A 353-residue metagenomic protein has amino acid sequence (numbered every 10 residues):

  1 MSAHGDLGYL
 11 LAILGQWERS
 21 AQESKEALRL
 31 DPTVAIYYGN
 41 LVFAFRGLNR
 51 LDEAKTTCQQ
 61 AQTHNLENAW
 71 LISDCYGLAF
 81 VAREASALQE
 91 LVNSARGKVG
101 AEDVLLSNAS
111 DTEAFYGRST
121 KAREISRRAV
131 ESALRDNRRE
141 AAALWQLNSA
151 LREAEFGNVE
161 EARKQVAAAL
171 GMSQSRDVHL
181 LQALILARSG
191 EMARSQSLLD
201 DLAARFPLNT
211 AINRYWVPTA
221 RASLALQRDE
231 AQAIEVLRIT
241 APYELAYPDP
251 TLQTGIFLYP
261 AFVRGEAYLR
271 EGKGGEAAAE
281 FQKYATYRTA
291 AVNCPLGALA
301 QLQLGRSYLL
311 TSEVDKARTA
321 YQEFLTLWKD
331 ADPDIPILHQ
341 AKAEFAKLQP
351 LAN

Functional and structural regions predicted by a protein language model:
A3, Y37, W70-L71, L105 (+8 more regions): TPR alpha-solenoid repeat register
D6, N40, D74, N108 (+12 more regions): "A position-specific structural signal for the A-helix of alpha-solenoid helical repeats
L14, L48, A82, Y116 (+5 more regions): Structural motif corresponding to the intra-repeat A-B loop/turn of tetratricopeptide repeats
A21-E26, L51-T63, E84-K98, K121-S132 (+5 more regions): Alpha-helical repeat scaffolds
R29, T63, G97, N137-R138 (+7 more regions): Structural signature of alpha-solenoid helical repeat scaffolds
P32, L66, V99-G100, L134 (+4 more regions): Short coil turns that delineate tetratricopeptide repeat
R318-N353: Terminal, low-structured helical/coil segments at or just beyond the last alpha-helical repeat
